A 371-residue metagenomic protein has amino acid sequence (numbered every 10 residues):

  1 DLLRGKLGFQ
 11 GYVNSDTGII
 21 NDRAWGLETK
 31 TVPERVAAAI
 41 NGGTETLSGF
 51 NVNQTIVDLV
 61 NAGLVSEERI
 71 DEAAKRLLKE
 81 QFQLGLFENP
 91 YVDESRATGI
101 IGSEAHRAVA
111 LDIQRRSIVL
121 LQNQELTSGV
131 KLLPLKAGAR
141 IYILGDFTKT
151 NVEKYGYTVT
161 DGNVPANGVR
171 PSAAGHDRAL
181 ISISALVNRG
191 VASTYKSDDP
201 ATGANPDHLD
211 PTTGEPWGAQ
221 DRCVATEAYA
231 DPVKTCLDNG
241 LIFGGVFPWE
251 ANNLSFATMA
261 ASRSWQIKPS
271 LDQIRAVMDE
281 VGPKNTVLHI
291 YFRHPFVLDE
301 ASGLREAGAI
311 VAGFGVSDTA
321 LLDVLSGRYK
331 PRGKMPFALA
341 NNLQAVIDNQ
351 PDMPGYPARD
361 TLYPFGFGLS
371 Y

Functional and structural regions predicted by a protein language model:
D1, G5-G8, N14-T17, N21-A24 (+4 more regions): C-terminal non-catalytic regions of proteins with extracellular/luminal or membrane-system context
V32-G42, K75-Q83: Conserved short secondary-structure transition element at the edge of the structured enzyme core that lines
R35, I40-S48, V52-I56, V60: Mobile "lid/hinge" segments at catalytic clefts and subdomain interfaces of large enzymes
T44, L64-V65, L86: Residue-level recognition of short, well-ordered coil/turn positions that link secondary-structure elements
N53-V60, V92-I100: A short small-residue
K75, F82-G99: Conserved, charged catalytic cores of large soluble enzymes
R96-E104, S255-A260: Short glycine/proline- and acidic residue-enriched helix-loop micro-motifs that form flexible lids or anion-recognition
